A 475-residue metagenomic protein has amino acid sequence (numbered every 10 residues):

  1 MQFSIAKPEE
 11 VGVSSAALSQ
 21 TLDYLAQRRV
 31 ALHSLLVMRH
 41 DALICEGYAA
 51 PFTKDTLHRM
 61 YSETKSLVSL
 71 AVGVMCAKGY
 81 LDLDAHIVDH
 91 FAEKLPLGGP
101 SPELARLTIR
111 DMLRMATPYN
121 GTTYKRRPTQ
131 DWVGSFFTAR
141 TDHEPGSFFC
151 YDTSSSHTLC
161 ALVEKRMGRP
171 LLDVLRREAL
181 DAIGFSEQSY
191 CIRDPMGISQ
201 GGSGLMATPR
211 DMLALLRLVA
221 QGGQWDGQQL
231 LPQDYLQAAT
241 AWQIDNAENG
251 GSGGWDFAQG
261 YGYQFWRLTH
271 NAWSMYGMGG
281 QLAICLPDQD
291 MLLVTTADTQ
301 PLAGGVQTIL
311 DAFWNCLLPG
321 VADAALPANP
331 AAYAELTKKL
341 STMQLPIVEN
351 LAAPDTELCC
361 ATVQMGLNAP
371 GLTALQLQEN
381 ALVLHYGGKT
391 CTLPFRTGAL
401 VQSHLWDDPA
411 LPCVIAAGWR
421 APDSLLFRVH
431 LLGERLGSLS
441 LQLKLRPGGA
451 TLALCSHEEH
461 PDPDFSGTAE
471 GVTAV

Functional and structural regions predicted by a protein language model:
A17-F52, D290-L293: A short, well-structured edge-of-sheet supersecondary motif
D41, H58-D84, M112, L159-V163 (+1 more regions): Active-site SXXK
K78-T117, T138, M167-G202, A207: Active-site helix/loop module of the DD-peptidase/beta-lactamase fold, centered on the serine-lysine SxxK catalytic
M115, S155-L162, G201-Q224, Q281-D298: Active-site-proximal alpha-helical segments within enzyme catalytic domains
T117-Y190: A small/polar active-site loop signature that marks catalytic segments
E187-S189, Q237-T296: Active-site Gly/Thr loop motif
G277-P346: Structured C-terminal helix/loop/strand segments within mature extracytoplasmic catalytic/sensor domains
P327-V475: Peripheral terminal and inter-domain segments
